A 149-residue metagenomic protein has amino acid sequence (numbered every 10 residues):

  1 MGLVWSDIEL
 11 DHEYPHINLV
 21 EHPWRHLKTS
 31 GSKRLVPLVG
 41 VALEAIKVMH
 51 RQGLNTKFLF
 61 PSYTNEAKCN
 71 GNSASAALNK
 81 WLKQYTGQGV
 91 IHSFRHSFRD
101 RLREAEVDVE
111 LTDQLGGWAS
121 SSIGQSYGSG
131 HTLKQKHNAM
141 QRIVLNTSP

Functional and structural regions predicted by a protein language model:
M1-A45: Conserved tyrosine-mediated DNA breakage-rejoining catalytic core shared by Y-recombinases
G2-L3, A76, R101, Q114 (+1 more regions): DNA-binding alpha-helical recognition surfaces that contact promoter or target DNA
L3, V48-Q52, A105, G130: Residue-level signal for well-ordered alpha-helical positions
D7-L10, Y14, Q88, V107-Y127 (+1 more regions): Short, polar N-cap/turn motifs at the start of nucleic acid-interacting alpha helices
E13, H22-P23, V39-G87: Active-site/catalytic core of tyrosine-dependent DNA strand-transfer enzymes
L59-F60, R99, Y127: Bulky hydrophobic/aromatic "packing anchor" residues in well-ordered structure
N65-E66, A105, G116-S148: Catalytic-site neighborhood detector that most strongly recognizes the C-terminal catalytic loop/helix of tyrosine
S73, S93-A119: C-terminal catalytic core of tyrosine-transesterase DNA break-rejoin enzymes
